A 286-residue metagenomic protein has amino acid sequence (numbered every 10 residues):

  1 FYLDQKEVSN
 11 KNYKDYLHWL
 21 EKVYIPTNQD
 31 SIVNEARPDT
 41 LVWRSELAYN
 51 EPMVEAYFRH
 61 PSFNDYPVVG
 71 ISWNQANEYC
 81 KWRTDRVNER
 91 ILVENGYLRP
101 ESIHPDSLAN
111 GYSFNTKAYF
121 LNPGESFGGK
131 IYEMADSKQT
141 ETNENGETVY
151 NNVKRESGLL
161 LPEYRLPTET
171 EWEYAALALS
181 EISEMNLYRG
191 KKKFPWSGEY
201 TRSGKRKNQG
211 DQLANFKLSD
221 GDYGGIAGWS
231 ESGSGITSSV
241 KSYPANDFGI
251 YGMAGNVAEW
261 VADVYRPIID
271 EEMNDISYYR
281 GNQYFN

Functional and structural regions predicted by a protein language model:
F1-M53, N64-V87, G255: A short glycine-rich, aromatic-capped structural motif
V54-S62, P67, I71-N286: Functional-site microenvironments in short loops/helix caps that host divalent-cation chemistry
